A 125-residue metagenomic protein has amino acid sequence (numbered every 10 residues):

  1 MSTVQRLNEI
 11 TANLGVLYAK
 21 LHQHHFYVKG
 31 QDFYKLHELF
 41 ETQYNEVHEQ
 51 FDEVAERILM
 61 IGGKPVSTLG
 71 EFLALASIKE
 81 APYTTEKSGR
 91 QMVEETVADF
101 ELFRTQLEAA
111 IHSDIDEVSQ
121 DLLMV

Functional and structural regions predicted by a protein language model:
M1-I10, G89: Disorder-to-helix initiation segments
S2, F33, N45, P65 (+3 more regions): Long, contiguous binding/interaction regions
S2, L17-T42, R104-L122: Helix-loop segments that flank and shape redox-cofactor active sites
N8, A12-G15, E41, N45-D52 (+3 more regions): Generic structural signal for well-ordered, non-transmembrane alpha-helical segments in soluble/cytosolic regions
H25, F72-A76: Short, small-residue-rich loop/turn micro-motifs
K29, Y34-E71: Conserved alpha-helical segments that form or flank metal/cofactor-binding pockets of metalloenzymes
D52, E56, A76-V125: Acidic/histidine-rich alpha-helical segments that form the ligand environment of transition-metal centers
